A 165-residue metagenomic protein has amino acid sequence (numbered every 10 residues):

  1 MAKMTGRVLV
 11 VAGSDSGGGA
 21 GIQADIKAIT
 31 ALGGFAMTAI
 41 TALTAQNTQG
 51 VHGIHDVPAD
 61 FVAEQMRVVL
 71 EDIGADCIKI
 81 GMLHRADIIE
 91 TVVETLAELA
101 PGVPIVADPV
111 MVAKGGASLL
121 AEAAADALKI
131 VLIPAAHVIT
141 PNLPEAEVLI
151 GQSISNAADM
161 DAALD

Functional and structural regions predicted by a protein language model:
M1-C77, P134, I150, A157-D165: Small-residue (G/A/S/T)-rich helix-start motifs and N-terminal tracts that mark the onset
S14-D15, M82, S118, S153: A generic secondary-structure micro-motif detector that highlights 1-2 residue hydrophobic/ambivalent hotspots embedded
S16-G17, H84, V112, S155: Glycine-/small-residue-rich active-site loops that bind phosphorylated ligands and cofactors
M37-I40, P104-P109, L132-P144: Non-cysteine beta-strand/loop elements that form the S-adenosyl-L-methionine
Q46, M111-A113, E145-E147: A short, flexible beta-alpha/helix-coil linker loop
Q49, G115-L120, L149-Q152: Short, well-ordered secondary-structure micro-motifs
Q65-P134: Glycine/small-residue-rich loop that forms an oxyanion/phosphate-binding "nest" at active or ligand-binding sites
E122-D165: Conserved phosphate/ATP/ADP-binding segment of small-molecule kinases
